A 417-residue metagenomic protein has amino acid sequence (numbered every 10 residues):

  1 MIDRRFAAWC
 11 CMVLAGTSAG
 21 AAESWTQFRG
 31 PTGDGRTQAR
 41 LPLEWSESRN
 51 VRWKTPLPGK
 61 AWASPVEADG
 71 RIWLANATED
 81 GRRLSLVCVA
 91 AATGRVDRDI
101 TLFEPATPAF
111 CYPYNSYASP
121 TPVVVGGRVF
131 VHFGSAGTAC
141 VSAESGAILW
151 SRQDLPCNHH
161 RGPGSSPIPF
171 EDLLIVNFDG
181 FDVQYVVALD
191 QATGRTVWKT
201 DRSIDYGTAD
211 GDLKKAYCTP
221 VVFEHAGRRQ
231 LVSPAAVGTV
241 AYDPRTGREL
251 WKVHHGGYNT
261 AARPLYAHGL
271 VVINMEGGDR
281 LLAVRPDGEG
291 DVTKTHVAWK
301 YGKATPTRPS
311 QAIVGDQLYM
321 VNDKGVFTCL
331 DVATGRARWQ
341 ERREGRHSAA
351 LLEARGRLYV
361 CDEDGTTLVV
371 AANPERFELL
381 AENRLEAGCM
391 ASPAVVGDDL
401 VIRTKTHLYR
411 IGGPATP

Functional and structural regions predicted by a protein language model:
M1-R4: N-terminal secretory signal peptides that target proteins for export/translocation
A7-A8, K215: Mature extracytoplasmic/luminal segments of secretory-pathway proteins
A8-T17: Bacterial N-terminal signal peptides
G20-P417: Noncatalytic, solvent-exposed loop/strand surfaces of beta-propeller-type extracellular/periplasmic domains
